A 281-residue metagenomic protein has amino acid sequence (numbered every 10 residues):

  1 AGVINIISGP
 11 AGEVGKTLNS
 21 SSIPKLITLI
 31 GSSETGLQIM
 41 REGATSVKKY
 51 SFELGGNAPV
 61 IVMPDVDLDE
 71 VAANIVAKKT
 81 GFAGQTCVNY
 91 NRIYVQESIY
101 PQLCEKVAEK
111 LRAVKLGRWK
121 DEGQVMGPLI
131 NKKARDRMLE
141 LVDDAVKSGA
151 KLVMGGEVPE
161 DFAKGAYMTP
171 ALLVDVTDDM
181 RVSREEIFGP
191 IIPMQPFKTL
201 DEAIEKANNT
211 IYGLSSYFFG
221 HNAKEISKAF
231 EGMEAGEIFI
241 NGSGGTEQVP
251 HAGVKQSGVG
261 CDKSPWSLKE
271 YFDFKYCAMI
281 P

Functional and structural regions predicted by a protein language model:
A1-G15: PLP-dependent aminotransferase-like
I7-P10, I30, K78, V174 (+2 more regions): Conserved residues at the C-terminal ends of beta-strands
A11-V14, G56, K198-L200: Short helix-initiation/N-cap motifs at beta->coil->alpha
G12-E13, S33-T35, T45, P101 (+2 more regions): Short alpha-helical
G15-K16, A72, I204, S227: Short hydrophobic/charged patches on amphipathic alpha-helices used for structural packing and interfaces
N19, Q38-E42, K106, F230-E231 (+1 more regions): Short amphipathic alpha-helical segments
P24, I61, K115, K147 (+2 more regions): Conserved C-terminal structural/oligomerization subdomain of aldehyde/semialdehyde dehydrogenase
L26, E34-T177, I240: ALDH superfamily catalytic-core signature
